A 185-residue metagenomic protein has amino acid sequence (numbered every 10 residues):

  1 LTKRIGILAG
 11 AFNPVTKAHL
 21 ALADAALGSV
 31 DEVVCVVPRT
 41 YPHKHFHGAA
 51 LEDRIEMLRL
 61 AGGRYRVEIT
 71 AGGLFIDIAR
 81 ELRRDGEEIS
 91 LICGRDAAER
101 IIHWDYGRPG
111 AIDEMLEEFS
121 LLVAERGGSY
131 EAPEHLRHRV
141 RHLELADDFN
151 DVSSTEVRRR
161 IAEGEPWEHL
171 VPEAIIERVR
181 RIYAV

Functional and structural regions predicted by a protein language model:
L1-V185: Nucleotidyltransferase catalytic core that binds NTPs
